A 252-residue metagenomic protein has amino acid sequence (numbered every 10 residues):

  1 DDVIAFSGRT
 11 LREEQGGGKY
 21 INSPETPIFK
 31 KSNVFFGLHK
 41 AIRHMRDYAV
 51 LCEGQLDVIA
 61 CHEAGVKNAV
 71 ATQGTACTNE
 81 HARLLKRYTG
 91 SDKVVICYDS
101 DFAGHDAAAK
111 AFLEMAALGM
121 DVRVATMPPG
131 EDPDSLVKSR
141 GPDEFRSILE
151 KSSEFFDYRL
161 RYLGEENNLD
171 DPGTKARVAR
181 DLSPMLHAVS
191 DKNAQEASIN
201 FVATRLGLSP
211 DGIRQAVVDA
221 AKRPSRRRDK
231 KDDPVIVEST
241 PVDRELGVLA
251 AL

Functional and structural regions predicted by a protein language model:
D2-D92, A108: Phosphate-handling DNA/RNA-contact segment within nucleic-acid enzymes
A49-L51, S91-A103, A125-T126: Acidic beta-strand-to-loop metal/phosphate-binding motif
I59, R180, P184, E196 (+2 more regions): Feature representing long, continuous alpha-helical segments
T78, Y88, D106-G119, G130: Conserved acidic, small-residue-rich alpha-beta core segments centered on
G119-G212: C-terminal or mid-to-C-terminal helical accessory/interaction module adjacent to the motor/catalytic core
Y158, D219-L252: Non-catalytic protein-protein interaction segments used by genome-maintenance enzymes to assemble and couple activities
S209-G212, V217-A221: Long, highly charged low-complexity segments enriched in Glu/Asp and Lys/Arg with interspersed Ser/Thr
